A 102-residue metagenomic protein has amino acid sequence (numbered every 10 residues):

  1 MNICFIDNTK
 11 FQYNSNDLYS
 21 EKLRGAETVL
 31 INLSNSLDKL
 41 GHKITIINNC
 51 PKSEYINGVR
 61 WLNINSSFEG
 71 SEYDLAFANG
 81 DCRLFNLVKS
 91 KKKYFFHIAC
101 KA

Functional and structural regions predicted by a protein language model:
M1-N48: N-terminal subdomain of nucleotide-sugar transferases
N48-A102: Extended catalytic core of nucleotide-activated donor transferases of GT-like folds
